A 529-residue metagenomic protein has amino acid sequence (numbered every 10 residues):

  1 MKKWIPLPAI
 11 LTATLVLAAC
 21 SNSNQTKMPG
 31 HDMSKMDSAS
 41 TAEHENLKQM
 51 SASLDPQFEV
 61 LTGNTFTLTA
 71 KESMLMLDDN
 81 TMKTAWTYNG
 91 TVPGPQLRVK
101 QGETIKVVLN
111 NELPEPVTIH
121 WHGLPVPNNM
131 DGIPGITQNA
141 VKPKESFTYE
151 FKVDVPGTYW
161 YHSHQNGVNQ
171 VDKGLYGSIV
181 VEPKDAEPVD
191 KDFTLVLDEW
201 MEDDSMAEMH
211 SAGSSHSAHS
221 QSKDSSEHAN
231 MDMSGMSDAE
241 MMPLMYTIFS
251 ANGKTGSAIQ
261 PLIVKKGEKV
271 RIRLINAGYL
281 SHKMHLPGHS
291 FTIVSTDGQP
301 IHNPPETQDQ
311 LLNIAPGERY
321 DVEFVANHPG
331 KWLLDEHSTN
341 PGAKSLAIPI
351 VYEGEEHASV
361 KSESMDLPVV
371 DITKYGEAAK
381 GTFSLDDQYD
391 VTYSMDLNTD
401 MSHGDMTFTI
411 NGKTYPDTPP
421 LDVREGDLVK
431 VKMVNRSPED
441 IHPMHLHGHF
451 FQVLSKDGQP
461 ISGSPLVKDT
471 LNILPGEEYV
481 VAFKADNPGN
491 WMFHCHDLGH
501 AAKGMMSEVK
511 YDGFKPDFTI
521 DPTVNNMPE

Functional and structural regions predicted by a protein language model:
M1-I5, I10: Positively charged n-region of N-terminal signal peptides that target proteins for export
V16-A19: C-terminal motif of bacterial Sec signal peptides marking the signal peptidase cleavage site
S21-T67, V171, Y176-E208, G213 (+4 more regions): Extended terminal and domain-junction accessory segments
M28, T69-E182, S281-L312, W332-K344 (+5 more regions): Histidine- and aromatic-enriched segments that form or immediately flank copper-ligand environments
N64, E103-V107, E268-I272, D427-V429: Structural beta-strand segments of beta-rich domains
M130-I133, N139-K142, K152, D232-V370 (+1 more regions): Histidine- and aromatic-rich segments of cupredoxin/plastocyanin-like copper-binding domains
T194-K266, I275, N398-D400, F408-K413: Acidic-aromatic/histidine active-site loop/patch
